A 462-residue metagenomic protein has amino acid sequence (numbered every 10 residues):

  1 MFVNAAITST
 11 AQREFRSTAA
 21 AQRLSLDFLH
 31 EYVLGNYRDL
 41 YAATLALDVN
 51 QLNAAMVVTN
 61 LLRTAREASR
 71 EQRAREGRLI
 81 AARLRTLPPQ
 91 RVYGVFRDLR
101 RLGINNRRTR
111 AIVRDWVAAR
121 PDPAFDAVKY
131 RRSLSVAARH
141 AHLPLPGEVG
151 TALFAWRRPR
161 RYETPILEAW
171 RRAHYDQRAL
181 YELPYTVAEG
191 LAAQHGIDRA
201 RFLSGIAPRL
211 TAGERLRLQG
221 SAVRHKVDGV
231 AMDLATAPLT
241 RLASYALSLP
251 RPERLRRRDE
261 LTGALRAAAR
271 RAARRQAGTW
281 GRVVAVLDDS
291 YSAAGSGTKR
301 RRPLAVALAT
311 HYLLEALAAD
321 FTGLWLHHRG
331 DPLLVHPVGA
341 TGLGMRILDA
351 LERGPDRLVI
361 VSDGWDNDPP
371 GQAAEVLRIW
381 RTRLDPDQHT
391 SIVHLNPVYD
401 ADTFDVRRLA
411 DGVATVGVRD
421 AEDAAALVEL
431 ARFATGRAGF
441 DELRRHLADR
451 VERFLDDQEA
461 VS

Functional and structural regions predicted by a protein language model:
M1-A285, S292-S296, L324-S462: Long lumenal/extracellular ectodomains of secretory and single-pass membrane proteins
W280-G281, A293-F321: …and closely analogous acidic/polar surface helices at protein-protein or active-site interfaces in A-domain-like
